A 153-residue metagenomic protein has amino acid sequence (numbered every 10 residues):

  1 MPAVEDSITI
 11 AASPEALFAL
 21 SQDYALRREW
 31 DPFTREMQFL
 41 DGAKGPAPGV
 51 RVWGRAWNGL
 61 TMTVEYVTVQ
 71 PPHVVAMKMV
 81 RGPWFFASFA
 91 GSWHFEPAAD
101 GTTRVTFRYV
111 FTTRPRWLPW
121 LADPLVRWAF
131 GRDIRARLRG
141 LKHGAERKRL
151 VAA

Functional and structural regions predicted by a protein language model:
M1-K44, A153: Hydrophobic ligand-binding cavity/cleft-lining segments
D6-I8, M62-T68, F89-P97, Y109: Hydrophobic/aromatic beta-strand elements that line small-molecule binding cavities or substrate pockets in beta-rich
A11-P14, Q70-P72, P97-D100: Short loop segments at secondary-structure junctions
R28, Q38-F85, A90, T102-R104 (+1 more regions): Glycine-rich portal/gate segments that line the openings of hydrophobic small-molecule binding cavities
P32, V80, A98: Surface loops and adjacent helix of pleckstrin homology
R81, F95, Y109-F111, A145: Short beta-strand segments enriched in hydrophobic/aromatic residues within well-folded beta-rich domains
T103-P115: Compositionally biased, charge-rich terminal segments
T112-A153: A conserved amphipathic terminal alpha-helix motif
